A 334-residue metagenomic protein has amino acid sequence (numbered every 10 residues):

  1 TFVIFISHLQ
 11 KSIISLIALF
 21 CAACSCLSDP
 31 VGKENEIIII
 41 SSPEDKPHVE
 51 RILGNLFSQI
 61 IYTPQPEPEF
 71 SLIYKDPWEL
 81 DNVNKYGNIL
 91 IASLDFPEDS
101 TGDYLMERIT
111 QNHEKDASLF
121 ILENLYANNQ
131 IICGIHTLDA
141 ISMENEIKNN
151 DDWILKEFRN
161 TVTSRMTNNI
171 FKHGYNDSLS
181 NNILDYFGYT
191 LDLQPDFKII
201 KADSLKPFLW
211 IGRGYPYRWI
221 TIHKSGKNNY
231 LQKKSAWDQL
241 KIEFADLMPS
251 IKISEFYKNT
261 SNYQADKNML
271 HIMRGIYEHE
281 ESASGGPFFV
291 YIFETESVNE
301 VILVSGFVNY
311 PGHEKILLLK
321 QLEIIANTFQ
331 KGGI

Functional and structural regions predicted by a protein language model:
T1-E34, L318, F329, G333-I334: Bacterial Sec-dependent N-terminal signal peptides
L27-E34, I38-I73, F171-K201: N-terminal "mature-domain start" segment
L27-S41, K46-P47, N55, L90-S93 (+1 more regions): Solvent-exposed alpha-helical segments and adjacent loops that form catalytic or protein-interaction surfaces
I39-E44, I60-T63, K75-W78, Q194-P249: Secretory pathway targeting signatures of secreted, lumenal, and periplasmic proteins
P77-T137, I141, A245-V301, H313-K315 (+3 more regions): Signature of long, low-cysteine stretches enriched in small and polar/charged residues
T137-D139, N145, N149, K156 (+2 more regions): Contiguous hydrophobic, core-forming segments of folded domains
E144-N168, F197, V301-I334: Surface-exposed amphipathic alpha-helical segments
